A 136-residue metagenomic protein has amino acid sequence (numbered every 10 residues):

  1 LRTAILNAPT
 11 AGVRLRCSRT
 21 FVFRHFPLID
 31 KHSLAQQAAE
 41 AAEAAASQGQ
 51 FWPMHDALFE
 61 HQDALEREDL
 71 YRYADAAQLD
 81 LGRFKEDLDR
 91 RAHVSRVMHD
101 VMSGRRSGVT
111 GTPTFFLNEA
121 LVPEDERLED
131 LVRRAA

Functional and structural regions predicted by a protein language model:
L1-L79, K85: Structural alpha/beta surface segment adjacent to cysteine/selenocysteine redox centers across thiol/disulfide enzymes
L1-P9, Y71-A136: C-terminal cap of thioredoxin/glutaredoxin-like
